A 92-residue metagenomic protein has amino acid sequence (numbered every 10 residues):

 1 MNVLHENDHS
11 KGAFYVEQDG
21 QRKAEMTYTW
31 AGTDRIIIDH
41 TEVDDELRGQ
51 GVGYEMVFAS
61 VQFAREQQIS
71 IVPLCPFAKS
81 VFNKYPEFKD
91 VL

Functional and structural regions predicted by a protein language model:
M1-A13: Active-site rim helix/loop that mediates acceptor-substrate recognition in acyltransferases
N2-L4, E25-Y28: Short, surface-exposed charged micro-motifs
G12-K23: Conserved beta-hairpin
D19, M26-D34: A conserved beta-strand-loop-helix scaffold within acyl/acetyltransferase catalytic domains
R35-D44: Conserved acetyl-CoA binding element of GNAT-fold acetyltransferases
L47, G51-M56: Conserved acetyl-CoA pyrophosphate-binding loop and the N-cap/start of the following alpha-helix in GNAT-like
A59-L92: C-terminal structural segments of small proteins and small subunits
